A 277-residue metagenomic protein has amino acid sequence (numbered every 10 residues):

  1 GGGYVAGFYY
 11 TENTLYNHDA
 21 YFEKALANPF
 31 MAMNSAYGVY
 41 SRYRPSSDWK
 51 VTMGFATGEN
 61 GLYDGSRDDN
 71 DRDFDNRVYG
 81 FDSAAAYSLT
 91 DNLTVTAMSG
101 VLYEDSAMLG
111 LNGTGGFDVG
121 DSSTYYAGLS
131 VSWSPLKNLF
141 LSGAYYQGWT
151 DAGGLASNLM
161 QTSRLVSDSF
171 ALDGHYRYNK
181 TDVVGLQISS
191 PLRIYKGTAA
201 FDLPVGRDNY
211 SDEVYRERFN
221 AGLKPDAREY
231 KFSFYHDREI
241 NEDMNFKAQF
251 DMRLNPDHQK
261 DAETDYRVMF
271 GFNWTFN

Functional and structural regions predicted by a protein language model:
G1, Y40-R42, A84-A86, G128-S132 (+3 more regions): Outer-membrane beta-barrel architecture
G1-K24, A56-G58: Preference for solvent-exposed, low-hydrophobicity sequence contexts
G3-A6, S47-M53, N60-L62, D91-S99 (+6 more regions): Repeated loop/turn-to-beta-strand initiation elements of outer-membrane beta-barrel proteins
E12, F55-G61, S99-D105, Y145-D151 (+4 more regions): Transmembrane beta-strands of outer-membrane beta-barrel pores
M33-Y37, D75-F81, D121-A127, Q161-F170 (+2 more regions): Residues that define the transmembrane beta-barrel architecture of outer-membrane proteins
L62-R72, S106-G120, G148-Q161, G197-L203 (+1 more regions): Outer-membrane beta-barrel translocator domains and adjoining extracellular loop/strand segments of Gram-negative
Y178-V183, F234, E263-N277: Outer-membrane beta-barrel "beta-signal"
S189-S233, E239-I240: Outer-membrane beta-barrel transmembrane domain signature
